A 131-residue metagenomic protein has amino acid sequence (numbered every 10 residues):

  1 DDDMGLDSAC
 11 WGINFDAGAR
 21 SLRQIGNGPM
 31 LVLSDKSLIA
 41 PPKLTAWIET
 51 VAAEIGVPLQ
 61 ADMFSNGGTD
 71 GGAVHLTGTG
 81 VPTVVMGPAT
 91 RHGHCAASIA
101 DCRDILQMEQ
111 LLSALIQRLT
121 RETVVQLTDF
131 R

Functional and structural regions predicted by a protein language model:
D1-M30, G71, T120-F130: Acidic/histidine-rich catalytic neighborhood of metal-dependent amide-processing enzymes
M30-E109, A114-R131: Active-site-adjacent substrate-binding region of metalloamidase/peptidase-like peptide-processing proteins
